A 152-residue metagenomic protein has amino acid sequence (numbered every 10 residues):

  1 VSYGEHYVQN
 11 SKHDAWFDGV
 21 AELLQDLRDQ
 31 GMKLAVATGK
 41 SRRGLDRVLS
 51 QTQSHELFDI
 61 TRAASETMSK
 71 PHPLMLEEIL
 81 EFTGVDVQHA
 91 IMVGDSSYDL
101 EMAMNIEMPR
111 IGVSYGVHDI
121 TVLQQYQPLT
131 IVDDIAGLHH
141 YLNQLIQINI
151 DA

Functional and structural regions predicted by a protein language model:
V8-V36, R42-D46, S50, P73: Short, acidic loop-to-helix structural element flanking the phosphoryl-transfer center in phosphate-processing enzymes
H13-A15, S41-M92, S97-I106, V122-Q124: Substrate-recognition "cap/lid" segment bordering the active-site pocket of phosphatases
G39, S65, G94, S114-V117 (+1 more regions): Short secondary-structure boundary segments
M108, Q127-P128: As written
Y115-Q125: Short, glycine/polar-rich helix-capping loops at beta-to-alpha or helix-loop-helix junctions that flank or form
T130-D134: Short acidic-hydrophobic, aromatic-tinged amphipathic segments that line or gate anion-handling sites
A136-A152: Generic C-terminal helix-cap and adjacent flexible tail
